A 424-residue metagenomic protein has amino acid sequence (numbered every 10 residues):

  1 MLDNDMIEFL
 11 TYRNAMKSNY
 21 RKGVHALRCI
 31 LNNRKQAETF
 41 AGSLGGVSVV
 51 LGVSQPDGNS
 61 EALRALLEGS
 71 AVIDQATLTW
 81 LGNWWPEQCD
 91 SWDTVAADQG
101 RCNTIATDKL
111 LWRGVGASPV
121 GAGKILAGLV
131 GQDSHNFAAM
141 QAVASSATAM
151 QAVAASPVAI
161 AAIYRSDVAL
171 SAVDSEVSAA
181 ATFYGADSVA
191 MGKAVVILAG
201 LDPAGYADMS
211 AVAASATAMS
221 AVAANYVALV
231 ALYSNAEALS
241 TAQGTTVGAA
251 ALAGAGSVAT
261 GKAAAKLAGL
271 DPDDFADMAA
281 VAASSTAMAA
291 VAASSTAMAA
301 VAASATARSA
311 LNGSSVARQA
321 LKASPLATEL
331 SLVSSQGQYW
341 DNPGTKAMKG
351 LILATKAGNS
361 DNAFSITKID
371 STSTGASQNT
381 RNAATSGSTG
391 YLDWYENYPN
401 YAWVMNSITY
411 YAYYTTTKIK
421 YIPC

Functional and structural regions predicted by a protein language model:
M1-V333, N342-K346: Surface-exposed receptor/substrate recognition regions of extracellular proteins
S324-A327, K368-S371, A376-A384, E396-P399 (+1 more regions): Aromatic-enriched hydrophobic runs in primary sequence
L330-S373, W403-K418, I422-C424: Beta-rich globular "head" domains
W340-K346, S377-W403: Beta-sandwich interaction modules
